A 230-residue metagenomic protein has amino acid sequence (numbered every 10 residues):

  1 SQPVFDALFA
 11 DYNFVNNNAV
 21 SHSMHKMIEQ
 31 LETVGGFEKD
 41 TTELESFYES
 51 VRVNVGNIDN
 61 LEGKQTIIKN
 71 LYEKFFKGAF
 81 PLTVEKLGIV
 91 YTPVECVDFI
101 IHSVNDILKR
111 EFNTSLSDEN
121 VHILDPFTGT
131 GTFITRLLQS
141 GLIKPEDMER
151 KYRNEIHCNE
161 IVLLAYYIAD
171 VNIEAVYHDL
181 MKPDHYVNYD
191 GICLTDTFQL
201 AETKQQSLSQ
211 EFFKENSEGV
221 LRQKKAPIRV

Functional and structural regions predicted by a protein language model:
S1-P81: Long recognition/docking surfaces used for binding and targeting
F75-K77, P81-V230: SAM-dependent methyltransferase catalytic region
